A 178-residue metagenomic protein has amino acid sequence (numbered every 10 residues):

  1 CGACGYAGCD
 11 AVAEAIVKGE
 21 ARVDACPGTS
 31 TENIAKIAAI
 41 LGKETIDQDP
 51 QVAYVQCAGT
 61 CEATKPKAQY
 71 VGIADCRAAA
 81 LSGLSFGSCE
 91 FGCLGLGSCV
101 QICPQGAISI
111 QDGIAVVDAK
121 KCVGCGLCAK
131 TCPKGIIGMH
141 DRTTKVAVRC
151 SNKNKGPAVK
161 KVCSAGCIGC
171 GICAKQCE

Functional and structural regions predicted by a protein language model:
G2-Q176: Ferredoxin-type iron-sulfur electron-transfer modules and their immediate structural context
